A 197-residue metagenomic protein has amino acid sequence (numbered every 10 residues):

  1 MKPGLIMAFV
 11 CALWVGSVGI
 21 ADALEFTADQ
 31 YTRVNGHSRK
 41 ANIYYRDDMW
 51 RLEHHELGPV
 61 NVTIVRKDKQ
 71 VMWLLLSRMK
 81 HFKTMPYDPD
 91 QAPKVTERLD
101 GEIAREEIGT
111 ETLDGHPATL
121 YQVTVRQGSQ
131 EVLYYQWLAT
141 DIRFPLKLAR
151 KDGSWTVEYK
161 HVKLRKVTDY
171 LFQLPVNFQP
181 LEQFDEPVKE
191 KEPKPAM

Functional and structural regions predicted by a protein language model:
M1-M7: Bacterial N-terminal signal peptides that target proteins for export
M7-G16: Bacterial N-terminal signal peptides
D22-T27, R33, K67-Q130, K166-V176 (+1 more regions): Flexible, processing/modification-adjacent segments and terminal tails in exported/periplasmic/extracellular proteins
L24-D47: Long, hydrophobic/aromatic N-terminal blocks
R39-V95, R150-H161: An acidic-aromatic
E56, N61, P117-F178: Gly/Pro-enriched, hydrophobic low-complexity segments that function as extracytoplasmic propeptides/linkers
P175-A196: Short, low-complexity, Pro/Ser/Thr/Gly-rich segments in the mature regions of secreted, periplasmic
